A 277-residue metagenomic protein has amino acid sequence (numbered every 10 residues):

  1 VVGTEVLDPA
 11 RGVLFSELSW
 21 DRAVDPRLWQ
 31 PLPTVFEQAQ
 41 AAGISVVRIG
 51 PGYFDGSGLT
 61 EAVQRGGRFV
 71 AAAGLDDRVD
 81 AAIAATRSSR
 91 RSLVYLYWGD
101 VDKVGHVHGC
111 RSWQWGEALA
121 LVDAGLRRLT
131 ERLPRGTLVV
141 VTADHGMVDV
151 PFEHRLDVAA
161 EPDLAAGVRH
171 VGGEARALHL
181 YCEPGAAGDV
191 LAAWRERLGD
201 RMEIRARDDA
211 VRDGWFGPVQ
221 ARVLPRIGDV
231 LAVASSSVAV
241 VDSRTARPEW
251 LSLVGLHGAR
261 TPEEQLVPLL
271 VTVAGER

Functional and structural regions predicted by a protein language model:
V1-R277: Feature captures the catalytic ectodomains and active-site-proximal regions of enzymes that hydrolyze or transfer
